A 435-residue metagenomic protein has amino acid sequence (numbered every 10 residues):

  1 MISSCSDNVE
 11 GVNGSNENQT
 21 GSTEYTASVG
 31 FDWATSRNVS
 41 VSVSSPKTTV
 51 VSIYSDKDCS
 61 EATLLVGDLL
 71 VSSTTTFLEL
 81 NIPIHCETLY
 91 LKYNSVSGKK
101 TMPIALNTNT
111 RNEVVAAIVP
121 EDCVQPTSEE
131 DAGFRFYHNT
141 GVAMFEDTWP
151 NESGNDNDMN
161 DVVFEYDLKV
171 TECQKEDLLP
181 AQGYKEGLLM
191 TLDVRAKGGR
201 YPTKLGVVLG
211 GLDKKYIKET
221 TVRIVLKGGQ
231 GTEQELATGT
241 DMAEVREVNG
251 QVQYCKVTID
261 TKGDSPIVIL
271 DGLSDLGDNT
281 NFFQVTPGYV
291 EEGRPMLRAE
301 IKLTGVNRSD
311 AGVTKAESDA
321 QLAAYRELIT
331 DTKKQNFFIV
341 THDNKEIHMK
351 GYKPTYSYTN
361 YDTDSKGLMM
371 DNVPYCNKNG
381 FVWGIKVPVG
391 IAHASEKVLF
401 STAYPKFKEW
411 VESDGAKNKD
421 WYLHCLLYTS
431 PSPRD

Functional and structural regions predicted by a protein language model:
I2-T26, F31: Bacterial Sec-dependent N-terminal signal peptides
N16-S22, G67-V71, V96-E121, F164: Structured interaction patches on ligand/partner-binding surfaces of diverse proteins
R37, S45-L64, M159, K204: Short, ordered, surface-exposed loop/turn motifs in non-cytosolic proteins
S60-T76: Short, acidic Ser/Thr/Gly-rich low-complexity loop/linker segments typical of extracellular and cell-surface proteins
S72-Y90: Short Pro-Gly-centered beta-turn/loop motif in secreted/extracellular proteins
T101, V115-Y137, G141-N151, K197-Y254 (+1 more regions): Short helix/strand-capping turn motifs
Y166, E186-A196: Short, well-ordered beta-strand segments enriched in hydrophobic/aromatic residues
Y428-D435: Conserved small/polar residues in nucleotide/adenosyl-binding loops
